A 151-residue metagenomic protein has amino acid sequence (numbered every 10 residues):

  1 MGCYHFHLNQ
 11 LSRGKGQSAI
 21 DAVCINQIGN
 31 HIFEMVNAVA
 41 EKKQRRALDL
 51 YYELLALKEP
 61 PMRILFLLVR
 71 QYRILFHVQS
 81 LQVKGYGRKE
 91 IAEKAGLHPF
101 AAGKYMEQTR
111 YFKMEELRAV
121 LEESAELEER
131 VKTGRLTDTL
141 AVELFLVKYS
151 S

Functional and structural regions predicted by a protein language model:
M1-K15: Amphipathic alpha-helical "lid/sensor" segments that cap RecA-like P-loop NTPase cores
Y4, K43, L50, V120-E123: Amphipathic, well-ordered alpha-helical segments in soluble domains
H7, A56-Q79, E116-S151: Amphipathic alpha-helical interaction/assembly segments
S12-E116: Small-residue-rich helix-loop
